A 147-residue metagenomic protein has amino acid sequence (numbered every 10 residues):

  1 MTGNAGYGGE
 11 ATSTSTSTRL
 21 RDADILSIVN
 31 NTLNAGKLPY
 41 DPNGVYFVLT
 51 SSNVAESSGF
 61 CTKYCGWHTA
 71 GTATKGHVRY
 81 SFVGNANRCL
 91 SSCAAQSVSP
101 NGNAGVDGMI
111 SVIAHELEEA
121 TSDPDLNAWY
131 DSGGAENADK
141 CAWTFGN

Functional and structural regions predicted by a protein language model:
M1-N147: N-terminal pro-sequences and low-complexity stem/linker regions of secreted or lumenal proteins
